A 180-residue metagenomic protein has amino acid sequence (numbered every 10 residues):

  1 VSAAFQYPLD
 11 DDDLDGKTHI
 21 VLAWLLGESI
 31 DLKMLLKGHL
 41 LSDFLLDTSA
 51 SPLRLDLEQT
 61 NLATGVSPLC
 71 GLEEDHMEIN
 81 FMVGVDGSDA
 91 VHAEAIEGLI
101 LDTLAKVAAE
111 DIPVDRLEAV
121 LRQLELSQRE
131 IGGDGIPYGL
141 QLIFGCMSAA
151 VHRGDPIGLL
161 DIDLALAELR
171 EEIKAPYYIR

Functional and structural regions predicted by a protein language model:
V1-M82, D86-R180: Mature, solvent-exposed C-terminal subdomains and processed small-chain segments of exported/organellar
